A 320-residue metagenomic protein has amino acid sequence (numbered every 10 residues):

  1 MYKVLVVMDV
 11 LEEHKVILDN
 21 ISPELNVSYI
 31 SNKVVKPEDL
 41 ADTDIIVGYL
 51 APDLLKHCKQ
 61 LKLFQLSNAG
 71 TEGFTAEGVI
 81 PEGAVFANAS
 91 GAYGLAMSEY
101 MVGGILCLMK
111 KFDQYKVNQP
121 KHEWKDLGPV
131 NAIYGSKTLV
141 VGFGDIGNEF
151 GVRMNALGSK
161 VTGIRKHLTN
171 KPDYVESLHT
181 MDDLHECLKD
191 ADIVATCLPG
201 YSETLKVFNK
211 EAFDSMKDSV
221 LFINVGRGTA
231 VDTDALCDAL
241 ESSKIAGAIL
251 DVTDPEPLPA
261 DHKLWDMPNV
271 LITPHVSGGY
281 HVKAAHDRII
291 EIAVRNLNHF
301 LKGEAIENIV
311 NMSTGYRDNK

Functional and structural regions predicted by a protein language model:
M1-A87, N209: An N-terminal-biased, well-structured beta-alpha scaffold segment characteristic of Rossmann-like dinucleotide-binding
K3, N26, K137, S159-K160: Residues at the starts of beta-strands that form the adenosine-phosphate
V6, V47-G48, L66, A195-T196 (+3 more regions): Redox-cofactor binding/interface segments in oxidoreductases and associated redox assembly factors
L54-Q60, E77-E82, F213-K217, A239-S243 (+1 more regions): Short, conserved loop/helix-junction motifs that constitute active-site signature segments in enzyme catalytic cores
E82-K137, G163: Phosphate-binding beta-alpha-beta segment of Rossmann-like dinucleotide-binding domains, i.e., the NAD(P)
S90, N131-N155: Glycine-rich adenosine-cofactor-binding loop
L168-K263: Rossmann-like adenosine-cofactor binding region
S219, V225-K320: Rossmann-like dinucleotide-binding domain for NAD(H)/NADP(H)
